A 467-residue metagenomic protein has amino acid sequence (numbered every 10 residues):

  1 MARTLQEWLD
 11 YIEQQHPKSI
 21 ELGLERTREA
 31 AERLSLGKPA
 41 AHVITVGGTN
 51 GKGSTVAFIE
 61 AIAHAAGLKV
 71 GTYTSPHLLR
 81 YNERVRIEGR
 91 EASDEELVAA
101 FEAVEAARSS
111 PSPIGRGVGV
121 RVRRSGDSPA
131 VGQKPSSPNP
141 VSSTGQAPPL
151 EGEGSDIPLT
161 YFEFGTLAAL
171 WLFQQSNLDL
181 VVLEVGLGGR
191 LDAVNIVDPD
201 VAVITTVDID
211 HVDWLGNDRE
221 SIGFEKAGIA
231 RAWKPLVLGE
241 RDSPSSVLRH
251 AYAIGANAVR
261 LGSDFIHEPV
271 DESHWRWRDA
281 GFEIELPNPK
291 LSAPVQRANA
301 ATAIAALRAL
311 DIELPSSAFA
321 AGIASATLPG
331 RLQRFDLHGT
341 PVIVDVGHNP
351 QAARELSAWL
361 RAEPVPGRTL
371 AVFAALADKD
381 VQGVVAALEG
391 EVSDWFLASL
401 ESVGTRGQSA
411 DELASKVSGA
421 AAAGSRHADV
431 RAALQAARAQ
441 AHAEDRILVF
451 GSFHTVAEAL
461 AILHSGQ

Functional and structural regions predicted by a protein language model:
T4-W8, K18-A41, H64-P113, R124-P140 (+3 more regions): ATP-dependent carboxylate-amine ligase catalytic core
H42, L180-V185, D192-V203, V207-H211 (+2 more regions): Nucleotide phosphate-binding/pyrophosphate-handling subdomain across enzymes that bind or process nucleotide phosphates
I44-V46: Hydrophobic anchor at the beta1->P-loop junction of P-loop NTPases
S54-F58: Hydrophobic positions on the alpha1 helix immediately C-terminal to the Walker A/P-loop
Y73-P76, L238-E240, Y252-V270, P289-A293 (+6 more regions): Beta-strand->loop->alpha-helix junctions that form or flank phosphate-binding loops in nucleotide-handling enzymes
S110-P111, P135, P140, G154 (+3 more regions): Acidic, Mg2+-coordinating active-site environments of NTP-dependent enzymes
V237, R241-V259, V270-H274, R308 (+2 more regions): C-terminal helical cap/extension that packs against the catalytic core of soluble nucleotide-cofactor enzymes
S452: Active-site-proximal loop/hinge segments that shape catalytic or ion-binding/gating pockets
